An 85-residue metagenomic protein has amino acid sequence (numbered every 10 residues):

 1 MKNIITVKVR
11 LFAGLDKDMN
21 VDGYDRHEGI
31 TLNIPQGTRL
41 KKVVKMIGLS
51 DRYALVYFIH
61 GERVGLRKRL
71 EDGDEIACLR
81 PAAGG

Functional and structural regions predicted by a protein language model:
M1-G84: Ubiquitin-like/PB1-type beta-grasp interaction modules and other compact soluble beta-rich domains
